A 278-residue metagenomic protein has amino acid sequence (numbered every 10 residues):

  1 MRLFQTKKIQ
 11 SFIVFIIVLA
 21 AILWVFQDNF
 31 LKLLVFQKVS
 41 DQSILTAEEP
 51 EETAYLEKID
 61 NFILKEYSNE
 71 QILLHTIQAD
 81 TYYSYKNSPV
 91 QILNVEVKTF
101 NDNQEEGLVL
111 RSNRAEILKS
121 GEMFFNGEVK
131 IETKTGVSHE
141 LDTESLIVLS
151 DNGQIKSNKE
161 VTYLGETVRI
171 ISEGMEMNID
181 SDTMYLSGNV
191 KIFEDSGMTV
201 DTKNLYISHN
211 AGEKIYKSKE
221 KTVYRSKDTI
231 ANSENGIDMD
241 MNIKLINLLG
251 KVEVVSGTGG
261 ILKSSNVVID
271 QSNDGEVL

Functional and structural regions predicted by a protein language model:
R2-L278: N-terminal amphipathic/hydrophobic interface segments
